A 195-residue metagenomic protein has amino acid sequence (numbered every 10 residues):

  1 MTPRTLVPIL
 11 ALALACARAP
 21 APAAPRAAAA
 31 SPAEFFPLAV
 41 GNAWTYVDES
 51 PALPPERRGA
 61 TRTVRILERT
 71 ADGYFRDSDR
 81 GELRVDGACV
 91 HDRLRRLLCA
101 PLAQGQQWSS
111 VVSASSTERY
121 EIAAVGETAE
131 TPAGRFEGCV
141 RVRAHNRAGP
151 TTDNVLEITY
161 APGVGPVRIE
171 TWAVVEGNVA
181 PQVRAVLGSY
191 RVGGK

Functional and structural regions predicted by a protein language model:
M1-V7: Bacterial N-terminal signal peptides that target proteins for export
V7-A15: Bacterial N-terminal signal peptides
A17-A19: Bacterial signal peptide processing site
A24-K195: Conserved functional acidic sites
